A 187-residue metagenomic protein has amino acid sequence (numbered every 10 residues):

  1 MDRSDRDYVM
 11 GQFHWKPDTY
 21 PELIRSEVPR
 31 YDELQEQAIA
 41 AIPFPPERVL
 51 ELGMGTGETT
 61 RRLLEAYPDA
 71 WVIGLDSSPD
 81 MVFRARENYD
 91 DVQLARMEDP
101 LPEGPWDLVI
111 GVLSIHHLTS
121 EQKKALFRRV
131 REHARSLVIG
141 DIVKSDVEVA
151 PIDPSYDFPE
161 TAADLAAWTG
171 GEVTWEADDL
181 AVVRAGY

Functional and structural regions predicted by a protein language model:
M1-T19: N-terminal, positively charged/glycine-rich alpha-helical extensions of SAM-dependent methyltransferases
H14-D32: Class I SAM-dependent methyltransferase Rossmann-like catalytic core, especially the SAM/SAH-binding loop
P29-P45: Conserved alpha-helix/loop element of class I SAM-dependent methyltransferases that forms part of the SAM/SAH-binding
L52, T56-D99: Class I SAM-dependent methyltransferase SAM/SAH-binding core
I110: A conserved beta-strand element that flanks and buttresses the S-adenosyl-L-methionine
S114: Hydrophobic adenine-recognition pocket in adenosine-nucleotide-binding enzymes
L118-R129: A short, conserved alpha-helix within the catalytic core of class I
V138-V182: C-terminal alpha-helical "lid/dimerization" subdomain adjacent to the S-adenosyl-L-methionine
